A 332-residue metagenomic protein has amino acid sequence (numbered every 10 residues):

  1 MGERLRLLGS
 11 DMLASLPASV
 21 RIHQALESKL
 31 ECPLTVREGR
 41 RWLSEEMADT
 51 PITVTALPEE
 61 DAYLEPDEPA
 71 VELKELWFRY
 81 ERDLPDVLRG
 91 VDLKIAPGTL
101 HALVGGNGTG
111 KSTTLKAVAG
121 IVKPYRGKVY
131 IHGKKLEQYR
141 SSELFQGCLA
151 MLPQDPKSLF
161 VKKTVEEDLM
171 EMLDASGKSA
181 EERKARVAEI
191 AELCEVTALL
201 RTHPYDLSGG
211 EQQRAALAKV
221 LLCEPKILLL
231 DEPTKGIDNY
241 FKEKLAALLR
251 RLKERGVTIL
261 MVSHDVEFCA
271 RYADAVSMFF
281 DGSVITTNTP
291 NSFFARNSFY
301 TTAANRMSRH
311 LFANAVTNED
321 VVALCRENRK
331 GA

Functional and structural regions predicted by a protein language model:
M1, V276-T289: H-loop (His-switch) and adjacent beta-strand-loop-beta switch element of ABC-type ATPase nucleotide-binding domains
L5-P69, Y300-A332: ABC ATPase nucleotide-binding domains
L76, M170, E181-L199: Conserved ABC ATPase "signature" region
A119: Helix-to-loop junction immediately C-terminal to a conserved catalytic motif
G127-K135, F145: Conserved ABC transporter NBD signature motif
H203-L207, E211: Conserved ABC ATPase signature
S263-H264: H-loop/switch region of ABC-family ATPase nucleotide-binding domains
